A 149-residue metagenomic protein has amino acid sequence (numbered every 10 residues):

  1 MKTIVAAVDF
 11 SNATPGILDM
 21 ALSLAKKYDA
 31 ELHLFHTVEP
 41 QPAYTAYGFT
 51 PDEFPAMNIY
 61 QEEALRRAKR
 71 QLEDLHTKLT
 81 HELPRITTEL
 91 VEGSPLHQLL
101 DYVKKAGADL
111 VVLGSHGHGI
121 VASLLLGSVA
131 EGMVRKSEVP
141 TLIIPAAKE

Functional and structural regions predicted by a protein language model:
K2-P55: Small/aliphatic-rich secondary-structure junction motif
K27, H76-V111, K148-E149: Structural beta-alpha unit
F35, T87-V91, L142: General small-molecule cofactor/ligand-binding pocket signal
Q41-P42, Q98, I120: Generic structural signal for helix capping and beta-alpha/helix-loop junctions
F49-E53, K105-A106, V129-A130: Short, hinge-like loop/turn segments at secondary-structure boundaries
E53-R70: A short acidic, glycine-rich active-site loop that binds or catalyzes chemistry on phosphate/adenosine moieties
L110-G132: Glycine-rich, Arg-bearing micro-motifs that act as flexible, cationic patches
T141-A147: Short, flexible loop segments at boundaries between secondary-structure elements
